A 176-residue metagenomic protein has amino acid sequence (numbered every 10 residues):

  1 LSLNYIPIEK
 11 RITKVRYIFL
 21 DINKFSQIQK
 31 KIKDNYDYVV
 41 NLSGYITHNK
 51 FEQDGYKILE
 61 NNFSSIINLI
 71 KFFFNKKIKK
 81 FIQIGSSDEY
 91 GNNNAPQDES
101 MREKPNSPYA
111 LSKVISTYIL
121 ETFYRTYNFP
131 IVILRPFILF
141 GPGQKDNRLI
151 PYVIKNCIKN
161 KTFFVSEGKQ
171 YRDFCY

Functional and structural regions predicted by a protein language model:
L1-Y5: Conserved glycine-rich Rossmann-like NAD(P)H-binding loop of the short-chain dehydrogenase/reductase
R11-K24: Rossmann-fold cofactor-recognition segment
Y17, I58, F81, I131-L134: Hydrophobic/aromatic anchor residues within beta-strands of the central parallel beta-sheet of Rossmann-like
I22-N61: NAD(P)H-binding glycine-rich loop region in Rossmannoid oxidoreductase-like domains and their noncatalytic homologs
N41, I67-S107: Conserved Rossmann-fold NAD(P)-dependent oxidoreductase catalytic core, especially the SDR/UDP-sugar
I46-N49, N92-N93, P142: Helix N-cap/beta-alpha junction loops of NAD(P)-dependent oxidoreductase domains
A95, Y118-D173: NAD(P)-dependent short-chain dehydrogenase/reductase
P108-I115: Active-site helix of classical SDR
